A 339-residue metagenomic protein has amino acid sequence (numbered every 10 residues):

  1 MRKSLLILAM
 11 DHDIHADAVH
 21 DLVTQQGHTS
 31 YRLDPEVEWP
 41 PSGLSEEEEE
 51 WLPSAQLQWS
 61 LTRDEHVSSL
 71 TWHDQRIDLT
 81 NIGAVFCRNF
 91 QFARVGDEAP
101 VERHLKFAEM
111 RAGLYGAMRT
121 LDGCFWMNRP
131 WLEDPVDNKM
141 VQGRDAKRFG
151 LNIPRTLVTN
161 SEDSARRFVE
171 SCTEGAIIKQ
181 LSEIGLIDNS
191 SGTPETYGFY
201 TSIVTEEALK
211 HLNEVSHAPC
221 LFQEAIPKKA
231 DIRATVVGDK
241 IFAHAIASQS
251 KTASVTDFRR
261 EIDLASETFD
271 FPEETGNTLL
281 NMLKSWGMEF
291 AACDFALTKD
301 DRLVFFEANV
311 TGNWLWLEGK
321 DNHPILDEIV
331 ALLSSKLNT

Functional and structural regions predicted by a protein language model:
R2-L6: Extreme N-terminal starter segment of soluble prokaryotic enzymes
M10-L22, L33-N152, R166: Conserved N-proximal alpha/beta basic substrate-recognition cap immediately N-terminal to, or forming the N-lobe
V23, E170-F271, N277: Phosphate-binding site of ATP-dependent enzymes
Q26-Y31: A generic structural motif
T62-D64, H73, V236-K240, S248 (+1 more regions): Short acidic-glycine loop/turn motifs at beta-strand connectors
F149-T173: Rossmann-like NAD(P)H-binding beta-loop-alpha module
R155, C220-L221, F290-C293: A short linear hydrophobic-aromatic micro-motif
S266-N277, N281-M288, L297-T339: C-terminal active-site "lid" helix and adjoining low-complexity regulatory extension at the edge of ATP-using catalytic
